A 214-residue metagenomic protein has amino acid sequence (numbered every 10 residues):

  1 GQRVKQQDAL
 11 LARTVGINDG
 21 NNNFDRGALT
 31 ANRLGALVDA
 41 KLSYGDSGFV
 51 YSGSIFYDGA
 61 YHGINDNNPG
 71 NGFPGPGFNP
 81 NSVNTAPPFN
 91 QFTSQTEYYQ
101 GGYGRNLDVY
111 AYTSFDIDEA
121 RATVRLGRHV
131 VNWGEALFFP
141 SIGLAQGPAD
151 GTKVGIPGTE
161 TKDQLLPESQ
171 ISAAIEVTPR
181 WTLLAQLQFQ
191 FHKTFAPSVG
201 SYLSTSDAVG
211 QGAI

Functional and structural regions predicted by a protein language model:
Q2-R33, N68-G70, P76: Surface-exposed strand-loop-strand hairpins of Gram-negative outer-membrane beta-barrel proteins
V4-A9, V38-A40, Y44: Post-signal-peptide, soluble extracytosolic/periplasmic N-terminal scaffold domains of envelope/secretory systems
K5, G35, G127-V130: Small/flexible residues
N18-G20, A28-A36, G102-L107, L165-S169: Residues that define the transmembrane beta-barrel architecture of outer-membrane proteins
S43-V209: Outer membrane beta-barrel
A213-I214: Non-catalytic, alpha-helical, charged scaffold/linker segments that couple or flank catalytic or architectural cores
